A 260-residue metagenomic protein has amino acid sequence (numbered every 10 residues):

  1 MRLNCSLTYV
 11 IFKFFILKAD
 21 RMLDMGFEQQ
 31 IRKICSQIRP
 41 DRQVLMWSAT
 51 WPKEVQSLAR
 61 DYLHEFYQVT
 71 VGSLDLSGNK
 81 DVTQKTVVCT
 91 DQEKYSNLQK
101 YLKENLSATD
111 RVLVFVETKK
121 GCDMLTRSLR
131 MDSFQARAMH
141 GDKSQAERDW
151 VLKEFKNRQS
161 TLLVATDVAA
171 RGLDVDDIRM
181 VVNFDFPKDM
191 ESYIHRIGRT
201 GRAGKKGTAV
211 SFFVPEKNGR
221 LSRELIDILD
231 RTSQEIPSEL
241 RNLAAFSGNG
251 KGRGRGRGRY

Functional and structural regions predicted by a protein language model:
M1-G250, R259-Y260: Conserved helicase RecA-like core
R255-R257: Short linear motifs centered on serine/threonine within intrinsically disordered regions that correspond to eukaryotic
